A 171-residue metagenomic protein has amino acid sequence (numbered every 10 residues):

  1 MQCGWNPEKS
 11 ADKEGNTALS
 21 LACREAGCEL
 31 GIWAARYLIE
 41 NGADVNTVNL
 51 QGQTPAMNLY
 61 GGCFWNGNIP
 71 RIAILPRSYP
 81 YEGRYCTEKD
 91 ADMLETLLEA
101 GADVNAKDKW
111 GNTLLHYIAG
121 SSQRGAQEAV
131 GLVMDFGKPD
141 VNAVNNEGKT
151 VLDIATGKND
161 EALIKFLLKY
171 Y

Functional and structural regions predicted by a protein language model:
M1-N6, R36-D44, E95-D103, G131-D140 (+1 more regions): Ankyrin repeat domain, specifically the short helix-to-loop turn at the C-terminus of the second helix of each repeat
A11-D12, N49, D108, N145: Ankyrin repeat boundary/linker residues
S20-C23, I32, R36-I39, D44-F64: Hydrophobic, aliphatic-enriched repeat segments that assemble into extended interaction scaffolds in large eukaryotic
L21-G31, N58-N68, I72, R77-D90 (+2 more regions): Ankyrin repeat A-helix N-terminal signature
R77-P80, A100, E147-K149, T156-Y171: Ankyrin-repeat-protein effector appendages
